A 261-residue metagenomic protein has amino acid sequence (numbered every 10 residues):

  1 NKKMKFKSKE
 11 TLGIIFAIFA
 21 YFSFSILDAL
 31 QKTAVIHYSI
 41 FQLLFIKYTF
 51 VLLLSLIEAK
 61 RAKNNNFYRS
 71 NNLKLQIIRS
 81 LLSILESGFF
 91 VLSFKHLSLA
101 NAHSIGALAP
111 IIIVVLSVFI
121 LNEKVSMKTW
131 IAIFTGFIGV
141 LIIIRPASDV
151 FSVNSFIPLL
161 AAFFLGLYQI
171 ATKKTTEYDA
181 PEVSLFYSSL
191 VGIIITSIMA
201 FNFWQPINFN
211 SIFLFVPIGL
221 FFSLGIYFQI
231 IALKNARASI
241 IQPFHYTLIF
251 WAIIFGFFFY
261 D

Functional and structural regions predicted by a protein language model:
K3-Q42, V150-K174: Glycine-/small-residue-enriched transmembrane alpha-helix faces in small-molecule transporters and effluxers
L12-A20, A59, N64-F89, V153-A161 (+1 more regions): Loop-to-transmembrane-helix transition segments
Y21-I26, L56, S80-G88, P110-V115 (+6 more regions): Hydrophobic/small/kink-forming positions within alpha-helical transmembrane segments of polytopic membrane proteins
A34, L43, S93, L99 (+6 more regions): Hydrophobic/aromatic residues within transmembrane alpha-helices of multi-pass small-molecule transporters
H37-L85, F164-L167, Y187-N202: Transmembrane alpha-helices of multi-pass small-molecule transport proteins
F90-L92, A109-I131, F203, F250-D261: C-terminal transmembrane-helix exit sites in multi-pass transporters
H103-L108, T175-V191, Y227-F257: Helix-helix packing/entry segments at the starts of transmembrane helices
K128-I144: Hydrophobic transmembrane alpha-helices of multi-pass small-molecule transport proteins
